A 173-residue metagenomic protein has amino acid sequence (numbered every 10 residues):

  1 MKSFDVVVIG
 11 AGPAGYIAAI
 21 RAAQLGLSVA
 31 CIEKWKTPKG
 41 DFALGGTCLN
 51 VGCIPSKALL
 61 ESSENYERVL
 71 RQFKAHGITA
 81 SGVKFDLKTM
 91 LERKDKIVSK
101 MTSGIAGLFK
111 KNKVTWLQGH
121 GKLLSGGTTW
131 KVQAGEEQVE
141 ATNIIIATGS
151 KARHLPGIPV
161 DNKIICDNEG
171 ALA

Functional and structural regions predicted by a protein language model:
M1-A14: Beta1/beta-strand and adjacent pyrophosphate-binding region of the FAD-binding site in flavoprotein oxidoreductases
K2-F4, I20-L27, C31-A173: Glycine-rich flavin
I17: Short alpha-helical segment within the catalytic ATP-binding CA
